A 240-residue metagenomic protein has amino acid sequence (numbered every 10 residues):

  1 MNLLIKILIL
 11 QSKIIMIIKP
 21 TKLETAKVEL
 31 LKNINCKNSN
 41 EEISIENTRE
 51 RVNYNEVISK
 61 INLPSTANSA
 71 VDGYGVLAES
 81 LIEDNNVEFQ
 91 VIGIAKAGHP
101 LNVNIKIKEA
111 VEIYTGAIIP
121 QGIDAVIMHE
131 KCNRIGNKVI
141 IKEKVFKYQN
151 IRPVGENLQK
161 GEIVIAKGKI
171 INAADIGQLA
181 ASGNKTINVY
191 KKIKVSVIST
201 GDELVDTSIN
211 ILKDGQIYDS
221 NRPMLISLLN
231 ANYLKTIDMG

Functional and structural regions predicted by a protein language model:
L3-D84: Short, low-complexity N-terminal leaders and the immediately following helix N-cap/first helix
I17-I18, Y74-D238: Short, glycine/charged-enriched hinge/interface segments at domain edges or termini
